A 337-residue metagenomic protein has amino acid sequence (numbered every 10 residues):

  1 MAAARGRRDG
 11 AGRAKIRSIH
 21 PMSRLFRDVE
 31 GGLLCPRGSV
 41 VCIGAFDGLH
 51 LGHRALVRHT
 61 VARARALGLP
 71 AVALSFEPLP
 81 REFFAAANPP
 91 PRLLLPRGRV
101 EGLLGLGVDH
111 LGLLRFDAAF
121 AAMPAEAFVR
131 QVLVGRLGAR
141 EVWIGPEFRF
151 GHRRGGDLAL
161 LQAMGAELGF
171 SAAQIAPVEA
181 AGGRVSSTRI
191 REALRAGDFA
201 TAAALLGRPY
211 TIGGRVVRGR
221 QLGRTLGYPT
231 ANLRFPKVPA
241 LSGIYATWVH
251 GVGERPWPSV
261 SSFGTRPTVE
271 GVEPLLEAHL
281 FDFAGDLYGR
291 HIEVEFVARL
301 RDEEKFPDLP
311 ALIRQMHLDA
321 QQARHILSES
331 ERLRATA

Functional and structural regions predicted by a protein language model:
M1-A14: Compositionally biased, low-complexity flexible segments
K15-I43: Positively charged, low-complexity intrinsically disordered leader regions
G32-L95, E101: N-terminal catalytic cores of NTP/NDP-binding nucleotidyl/phosphoryl-transfer enzymes
H50, L103, V142, A202 (+2 more regions): Residue-level signal for inorganic ion chemistry
P80-A86, R184-V185, E304-K305: A short acidic, helix-capping loop that chelates divalent metal ions and anchors anionic groups
E82-L168: N-terminal Rossmann-like or analogous alpha/beta NTP/dinucleotide-binding catalytic cores that position adenine
Q162-T265, A337: Glycine-rich, Lys/Arg-enriched anion-binding loops that position phosphate/diphosphate groups for phosphoryl
G219-A337: Phosphate/ribose-recognition catalytic cores of enzymes acting on nucleotide-derived substrates
